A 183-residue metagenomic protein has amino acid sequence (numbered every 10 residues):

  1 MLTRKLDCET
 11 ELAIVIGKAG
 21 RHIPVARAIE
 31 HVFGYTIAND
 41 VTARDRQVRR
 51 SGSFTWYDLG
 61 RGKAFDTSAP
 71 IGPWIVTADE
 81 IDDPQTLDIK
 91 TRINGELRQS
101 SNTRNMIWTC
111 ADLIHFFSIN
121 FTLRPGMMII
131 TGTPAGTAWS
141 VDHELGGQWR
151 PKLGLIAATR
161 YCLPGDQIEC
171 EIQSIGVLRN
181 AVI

Functional and structural regions predicted by a protein language model:
M1-L6, L12, G20-R27, L59-K63 (+2 more regions): A generic local secondary-structure boundary/capping motif
L2, I29-E30, N102-N105: Short alpha-helix boundary/capping segments
L2-L6, Y35, L97: A subset of signal/propeptide-processing and intrinsically disordered low-complexity segments in secreted/extracellular
L6-T10, H31, A69, Q85: Short, basic and Ser/Thr-rich N-terminal targeting/leader segments
C8-K18, T36-V41, D45, I75 (+2 more regions): Short, structured patches in soluble enzyme cores that scaffold and shape functional sites
V25-T36: Short Gly/aromatic-enriched secondary-structure transition segments
R44-I183: Catalytic-pocket segment enriched in acidic/His residues
